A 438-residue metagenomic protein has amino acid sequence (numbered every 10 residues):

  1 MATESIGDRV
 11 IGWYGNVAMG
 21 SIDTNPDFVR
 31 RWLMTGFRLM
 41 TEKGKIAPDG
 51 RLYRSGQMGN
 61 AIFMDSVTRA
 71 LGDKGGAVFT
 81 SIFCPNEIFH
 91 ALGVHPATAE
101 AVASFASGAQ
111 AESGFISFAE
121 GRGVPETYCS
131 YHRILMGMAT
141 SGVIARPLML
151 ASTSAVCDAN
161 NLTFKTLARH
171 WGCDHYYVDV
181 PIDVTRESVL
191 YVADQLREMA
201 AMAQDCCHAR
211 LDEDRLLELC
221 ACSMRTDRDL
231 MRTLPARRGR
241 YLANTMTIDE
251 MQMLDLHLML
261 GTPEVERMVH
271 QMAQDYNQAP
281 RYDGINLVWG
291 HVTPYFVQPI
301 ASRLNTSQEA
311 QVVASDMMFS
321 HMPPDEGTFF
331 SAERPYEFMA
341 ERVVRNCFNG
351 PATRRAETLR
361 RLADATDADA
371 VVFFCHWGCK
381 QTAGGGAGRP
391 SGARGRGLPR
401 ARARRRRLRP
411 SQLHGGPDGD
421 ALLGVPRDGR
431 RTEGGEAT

Functional and structural regions predicted by a protein language model:
A2-G76, A193, R197, A201-P323: A charged, amphipathic alpha-helical module
A2-Y14, A387-T438: Peripheral docking tails and interdomain loops at the edges of cofactor- or intermediate-handling domains
Q57-T127, M136-T140: An N-terminal, globular interaction/scaffold subdomain
V78-E87, V102, S154-N160, G290-V297 (+2 more regions): Gly/Ser/Thr-rich loops at beta-strand to alpha-helix junctions that form or flank small-molecule/cofactor-binding
I82-F83, I88-F118, V288-L362: Redox- and metal-dependent alpha/beta enzyme cores, enriched for Fe-S-associated oxidoreductases and cofactor-handling
R122-T140, C347-R361: Glycine-rich, highly charged phosphate/nucleotide-binding loops
H132-R232: Internal, well-ordered alpha/beta segment that forms a basic, Gly-enriched binding/recognition surface
T353-G397, A401: C-terminal hydrophobic structural anchor segments that stabilize assembly/packing rather than catalytic chemistry
